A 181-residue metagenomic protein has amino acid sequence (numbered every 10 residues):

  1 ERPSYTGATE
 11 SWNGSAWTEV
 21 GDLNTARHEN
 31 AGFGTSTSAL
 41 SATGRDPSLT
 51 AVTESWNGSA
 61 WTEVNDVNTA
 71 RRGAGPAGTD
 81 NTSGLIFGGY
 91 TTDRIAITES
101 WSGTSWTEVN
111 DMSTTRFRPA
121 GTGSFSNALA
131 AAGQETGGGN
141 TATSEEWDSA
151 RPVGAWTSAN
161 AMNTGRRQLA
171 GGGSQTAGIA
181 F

Functional and structural regions predicted by a protein language model:
E1-F181: Polar, enzyme-active/binding microenvironments
